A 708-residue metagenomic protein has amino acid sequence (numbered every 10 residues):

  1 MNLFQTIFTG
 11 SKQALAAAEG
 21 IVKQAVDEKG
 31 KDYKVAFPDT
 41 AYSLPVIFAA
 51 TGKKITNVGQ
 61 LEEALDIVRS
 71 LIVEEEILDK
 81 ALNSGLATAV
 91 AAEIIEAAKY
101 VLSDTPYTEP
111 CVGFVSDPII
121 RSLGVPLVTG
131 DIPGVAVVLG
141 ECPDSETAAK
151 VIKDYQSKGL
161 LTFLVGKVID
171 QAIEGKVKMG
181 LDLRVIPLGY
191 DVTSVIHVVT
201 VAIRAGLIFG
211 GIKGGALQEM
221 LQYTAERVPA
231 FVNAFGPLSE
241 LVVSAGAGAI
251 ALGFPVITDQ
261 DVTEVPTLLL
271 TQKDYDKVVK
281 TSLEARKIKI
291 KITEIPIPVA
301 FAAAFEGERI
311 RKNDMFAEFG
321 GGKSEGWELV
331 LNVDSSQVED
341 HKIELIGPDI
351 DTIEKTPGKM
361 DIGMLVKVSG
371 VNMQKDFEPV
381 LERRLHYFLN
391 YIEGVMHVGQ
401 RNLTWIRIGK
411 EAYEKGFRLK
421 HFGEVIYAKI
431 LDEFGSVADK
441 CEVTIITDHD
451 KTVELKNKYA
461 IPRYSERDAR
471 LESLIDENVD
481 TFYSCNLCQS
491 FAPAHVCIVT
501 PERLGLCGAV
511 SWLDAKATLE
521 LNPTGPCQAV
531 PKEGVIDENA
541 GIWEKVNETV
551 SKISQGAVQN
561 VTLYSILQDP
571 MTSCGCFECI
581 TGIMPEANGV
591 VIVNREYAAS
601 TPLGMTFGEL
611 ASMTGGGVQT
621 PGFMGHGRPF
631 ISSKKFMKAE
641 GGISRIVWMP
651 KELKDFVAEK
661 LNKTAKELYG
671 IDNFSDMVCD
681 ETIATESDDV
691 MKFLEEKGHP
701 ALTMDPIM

Functional and structural regions predicted by a protein language model:
M1-F388, R401-T404, L563-P570, A639 (+2 more regions): Acidic, serine/proline-rich low-complexity intrinsically disordered regions
D27, S43, D261-M708: Cysteine-centered metal-binding/redox modules
